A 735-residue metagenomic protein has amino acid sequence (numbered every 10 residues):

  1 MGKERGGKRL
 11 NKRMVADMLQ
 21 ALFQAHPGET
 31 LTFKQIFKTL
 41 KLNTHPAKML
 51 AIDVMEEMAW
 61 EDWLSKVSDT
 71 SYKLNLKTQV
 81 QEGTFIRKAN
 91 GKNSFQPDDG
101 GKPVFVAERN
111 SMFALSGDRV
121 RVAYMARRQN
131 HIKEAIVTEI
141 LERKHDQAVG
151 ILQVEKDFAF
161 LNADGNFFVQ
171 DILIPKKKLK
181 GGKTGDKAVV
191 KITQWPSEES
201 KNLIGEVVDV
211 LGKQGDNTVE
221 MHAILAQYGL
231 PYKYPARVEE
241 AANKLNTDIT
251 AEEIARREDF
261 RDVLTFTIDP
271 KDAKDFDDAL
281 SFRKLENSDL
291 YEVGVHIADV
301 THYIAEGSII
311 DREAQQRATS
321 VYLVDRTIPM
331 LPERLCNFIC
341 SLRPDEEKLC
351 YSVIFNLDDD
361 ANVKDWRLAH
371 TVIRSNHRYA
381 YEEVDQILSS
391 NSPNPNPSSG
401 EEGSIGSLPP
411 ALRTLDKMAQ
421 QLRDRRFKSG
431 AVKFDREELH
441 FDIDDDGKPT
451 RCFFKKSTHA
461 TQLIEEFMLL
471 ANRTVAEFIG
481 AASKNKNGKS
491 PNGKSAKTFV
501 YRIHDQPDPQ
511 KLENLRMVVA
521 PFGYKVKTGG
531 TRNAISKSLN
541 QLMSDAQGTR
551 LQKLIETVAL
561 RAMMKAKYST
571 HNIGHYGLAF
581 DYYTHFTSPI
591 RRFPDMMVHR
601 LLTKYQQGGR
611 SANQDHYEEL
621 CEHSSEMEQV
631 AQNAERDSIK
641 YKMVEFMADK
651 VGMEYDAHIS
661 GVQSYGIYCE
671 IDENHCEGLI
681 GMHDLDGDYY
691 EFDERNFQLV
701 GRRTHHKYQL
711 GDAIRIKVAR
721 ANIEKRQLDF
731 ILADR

Functional and structural regions predicted by a protein language model:
G2-G294, T301-E346, R378, D385-Q386 (+5 more regions): Charge-lined substrate channels and their catalytic hotspots, especially those that engage the 3′ end of RNA
K38, V189, Q194-P196, K213 (+6 more regions): Electropositive polyanion-binding surfaces
K102-A107, F168-I174, H675-F692: A short macromolecule-binding patch
